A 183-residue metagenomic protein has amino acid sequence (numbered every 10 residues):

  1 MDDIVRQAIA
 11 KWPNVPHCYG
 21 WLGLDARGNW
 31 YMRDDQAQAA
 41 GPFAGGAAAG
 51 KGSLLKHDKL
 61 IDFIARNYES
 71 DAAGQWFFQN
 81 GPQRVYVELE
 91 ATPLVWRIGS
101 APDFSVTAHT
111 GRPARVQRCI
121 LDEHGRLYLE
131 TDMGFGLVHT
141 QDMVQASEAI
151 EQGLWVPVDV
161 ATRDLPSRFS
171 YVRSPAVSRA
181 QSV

Functional and structural regions predicted by a protein language model:
M1, A40, F169-Y171: Charge-biased, low-complexity intrinsically disordered regions
M1-Y31: Short, extreme N-terminal leader segments that mark the start of a protein/domain
V15, R84-V95, H139-V144: Charge-rich alpha-helical segments
G20, G74-W76, Q117, L127: Residue-level detector of beta-strand structural context in well-folded domains
G23-L24, N67-E69, L94-W96, V116-L121: Short, exposed beta-strand/loop patches in secreted or surface proteins that constitute
N29-R33, A40-P93: Short, well-structured hydrophobic secondary-structure segments
E90-P113: Short, conserved turn/kink motifs that form compact alpha/beta structural patches or helix kinks used as
S105-V183: Glycine-rich, aromatic-bearing surface loops/beta-hairpins
